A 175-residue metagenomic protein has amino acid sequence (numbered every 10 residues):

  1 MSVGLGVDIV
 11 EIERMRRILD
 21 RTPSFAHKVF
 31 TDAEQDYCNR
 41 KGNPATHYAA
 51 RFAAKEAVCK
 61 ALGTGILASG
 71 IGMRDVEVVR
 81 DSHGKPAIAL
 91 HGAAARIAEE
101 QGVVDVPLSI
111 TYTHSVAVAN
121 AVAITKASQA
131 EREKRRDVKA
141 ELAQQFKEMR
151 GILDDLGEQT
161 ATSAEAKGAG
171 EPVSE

Functional and structural regions predicted by a protein language model:
M1-L5, I9-E175: Core catalytic alpha/beta fold that binds nucleotide/phospho-ligands
